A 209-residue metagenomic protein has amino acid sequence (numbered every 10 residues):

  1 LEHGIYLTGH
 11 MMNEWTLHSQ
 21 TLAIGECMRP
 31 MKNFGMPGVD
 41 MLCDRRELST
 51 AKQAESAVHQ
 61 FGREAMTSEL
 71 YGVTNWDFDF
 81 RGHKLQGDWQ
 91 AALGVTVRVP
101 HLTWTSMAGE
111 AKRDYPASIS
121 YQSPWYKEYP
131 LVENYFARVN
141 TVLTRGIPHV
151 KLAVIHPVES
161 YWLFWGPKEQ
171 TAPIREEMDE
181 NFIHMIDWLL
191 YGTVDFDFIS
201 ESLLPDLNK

Functional and structural regions predicted by a protein language model:
L1-K209: Carbohydrate-binding surfaces of carbohydrate-active enzymes
